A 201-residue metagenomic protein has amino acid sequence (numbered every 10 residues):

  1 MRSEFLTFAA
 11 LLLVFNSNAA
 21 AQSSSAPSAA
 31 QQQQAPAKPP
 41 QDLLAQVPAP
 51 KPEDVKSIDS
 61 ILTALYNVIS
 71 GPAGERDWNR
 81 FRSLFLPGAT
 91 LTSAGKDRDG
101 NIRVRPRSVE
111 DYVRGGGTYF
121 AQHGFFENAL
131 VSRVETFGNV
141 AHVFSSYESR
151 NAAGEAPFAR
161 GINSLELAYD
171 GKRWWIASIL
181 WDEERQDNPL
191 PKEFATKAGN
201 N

Functional and structural regions predicted by a protein language model:
M1-E4: Positively charged n-region of N-terminal signal peptides that target proteins for export
T7-N16: Bacterial N-terminal signal peptides
S17-A21: Sec/Tat signal peptide C-region and signal peptidase I cleavage site
Q22-S83, T196-A198: Short, low-complexity N-terminal intrinsically disordered segments enriched in polar/charged residues
S24-D42, R160-N188: Short beta-strand edge/turn micro-motifs at domain boundaries
L65, F81, A89, V143 (+1 more regions): Hydrophobic pocket/interface hotspot
T90-L91, G95, R103-A153: Surface-exposed, charged secondary-structure patches
R133-G171, R185-N201: Exposed beta-sheet edge and beta->alpha loop/turn motif
